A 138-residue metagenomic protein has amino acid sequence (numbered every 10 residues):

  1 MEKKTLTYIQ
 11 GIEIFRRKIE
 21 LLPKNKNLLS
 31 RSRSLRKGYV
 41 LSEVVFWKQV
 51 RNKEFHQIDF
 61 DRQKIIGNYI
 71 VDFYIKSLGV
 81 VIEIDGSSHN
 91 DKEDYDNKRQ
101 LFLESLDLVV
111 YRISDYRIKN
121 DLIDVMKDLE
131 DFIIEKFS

Functional and structural regions predicted by a protein language model:
M1-Q57, K136-S138: Solvent-exposed, charged helical/coil patches that constitute nucleic-acid or partner-interaction surfaces
L35, Y39, R62-E135: Basic, amphipathic alpha-helical patches used to engage nucleic acids or provide basic targeting signals, exemplified
